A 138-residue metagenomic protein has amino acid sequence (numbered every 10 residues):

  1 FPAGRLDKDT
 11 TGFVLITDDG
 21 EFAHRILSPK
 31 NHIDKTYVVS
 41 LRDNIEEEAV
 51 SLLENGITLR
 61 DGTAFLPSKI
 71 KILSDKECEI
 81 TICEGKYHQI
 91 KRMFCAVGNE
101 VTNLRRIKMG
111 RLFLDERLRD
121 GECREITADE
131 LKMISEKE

Functional and structural regions predicted by a protein language model:
F1-E138: Basic, flexible Lys/Arg- and Gly-enriched helix-loop patches that mediate nucleic-acid binding at interfaces with rRNA
